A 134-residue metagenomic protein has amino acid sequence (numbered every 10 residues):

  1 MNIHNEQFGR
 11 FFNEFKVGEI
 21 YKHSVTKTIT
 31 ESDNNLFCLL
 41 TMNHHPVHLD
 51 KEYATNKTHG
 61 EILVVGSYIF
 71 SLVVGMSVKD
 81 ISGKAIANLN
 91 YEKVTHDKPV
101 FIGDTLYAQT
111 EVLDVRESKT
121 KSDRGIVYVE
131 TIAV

Functional and structural regions predicted by a protein language model:
M1-V17, V100-T105, Q109-V134: HotDog/MaoC-like acyl-thioester-processing domains
M1-Y91: Hot-dog-fold acyl-thioester-processing enzymes
P46-K51, N88-L89, D97, L113-D114 (+1 more regions): Glycine-rich loops and low-complexity Gly/Arg-rich segments that provide flexible linkers or classic glycine-based
E61-I62, A85-I86, K98-P99, K119-S122: Short histidine-centered beta-strand/loop micro-motifs that create catalytic or ligand/metal-coordination sites
K84-L89, V94-I102, A108: Mid-chain, well-packed structural core segment of small domains
